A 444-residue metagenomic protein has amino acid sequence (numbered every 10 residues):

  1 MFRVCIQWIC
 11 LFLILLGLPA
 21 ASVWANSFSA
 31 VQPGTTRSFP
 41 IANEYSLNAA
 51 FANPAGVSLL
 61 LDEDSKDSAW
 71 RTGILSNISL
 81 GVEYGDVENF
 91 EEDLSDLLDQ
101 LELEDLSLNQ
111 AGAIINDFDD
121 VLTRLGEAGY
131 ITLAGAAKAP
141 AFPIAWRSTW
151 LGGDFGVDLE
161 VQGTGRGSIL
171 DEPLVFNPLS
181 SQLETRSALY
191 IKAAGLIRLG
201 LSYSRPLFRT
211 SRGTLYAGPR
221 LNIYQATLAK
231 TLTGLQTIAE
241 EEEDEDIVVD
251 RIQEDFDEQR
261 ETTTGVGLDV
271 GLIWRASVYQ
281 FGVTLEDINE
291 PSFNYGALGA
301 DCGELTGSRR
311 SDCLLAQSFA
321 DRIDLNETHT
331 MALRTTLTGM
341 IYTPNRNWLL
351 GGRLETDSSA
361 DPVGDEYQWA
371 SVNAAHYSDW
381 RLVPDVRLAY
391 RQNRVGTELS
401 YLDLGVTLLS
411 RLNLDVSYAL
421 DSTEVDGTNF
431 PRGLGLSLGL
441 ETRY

Functional and structural regions predicted by a protein language model:
M1-Q7: Positively charged n-region of N-terminal signal peptides that target proteins for export
W8-A20: Bacterial N-terminal signal peptides
G17, E63-S65, A297: Alpha-helical transmembrane segments and their juxtamembrane interfaces
L18, N53, A139-F142, R205 (+2 more regions): Hydrophobic alpha-helix-in-membranes signature
A21-L159: N-terminal, post-signal peptide beta-strand-biased segments of exported outer-membrane/organellar beta-barrel and other
W24-A30, G34, R147-Y444: Outer-membrane beta-barrel porins/channels
